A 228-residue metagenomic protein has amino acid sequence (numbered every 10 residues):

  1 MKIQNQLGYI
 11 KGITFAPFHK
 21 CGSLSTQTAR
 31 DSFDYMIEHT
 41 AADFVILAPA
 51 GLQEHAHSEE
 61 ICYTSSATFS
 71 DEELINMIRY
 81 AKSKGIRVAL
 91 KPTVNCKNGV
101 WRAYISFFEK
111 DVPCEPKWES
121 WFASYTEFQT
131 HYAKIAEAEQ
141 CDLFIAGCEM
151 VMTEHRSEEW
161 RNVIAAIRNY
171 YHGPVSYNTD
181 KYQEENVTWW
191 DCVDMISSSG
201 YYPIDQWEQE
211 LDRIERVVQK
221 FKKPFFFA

Functional and structural regions predicted by a protein language model:
M1-M36: Boundary/entry segment of secreted carbohydrate-active catalytic domains
G8-K11, A42-E59, E72-T153: Substrate-binding cleft and catalytic face of glycoside hydrolase catalytic domains, especially the flexible beta-alpha
F15-K20, A50, T93-N95, E149-V151 (+2 more regions): Active-site beta-loop-alpha junctions enriched in small/polar residues
G22-E38, F122-I135, D180-W189: Short, acidic/polar
G22-H39, C62-S83, E127: Aromatic- and glycine-enriched glycan-recognition loops and surfaces that form the carbohydrate-binding subsites
S25, W101-R102, H155-I164, T179-M195: Distinct, well-ordered alpha-helical segments
F69-E72, N76-M77, S83-R87, K91 (+3 more regions): Glycoside hydrolase catalytic-domain groove-lining segments
E127-F128, A138, L143, M152-N178: Active-site neighborhood of glycoside hydrolase catalytic domains
